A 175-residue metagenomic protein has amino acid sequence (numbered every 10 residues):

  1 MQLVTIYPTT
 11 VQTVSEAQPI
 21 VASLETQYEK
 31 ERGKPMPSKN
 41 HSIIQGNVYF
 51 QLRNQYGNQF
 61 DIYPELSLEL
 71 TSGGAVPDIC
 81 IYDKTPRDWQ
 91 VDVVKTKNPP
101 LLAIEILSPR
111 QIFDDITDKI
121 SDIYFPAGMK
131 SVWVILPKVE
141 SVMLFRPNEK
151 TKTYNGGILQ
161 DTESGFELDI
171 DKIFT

Functional and structural regions predicted by a protein language model:
M1-T175: Gly/Pro/Ser/Thr-rich low-complexity, intrinsically disordered segments predominantly at protein N-termini
